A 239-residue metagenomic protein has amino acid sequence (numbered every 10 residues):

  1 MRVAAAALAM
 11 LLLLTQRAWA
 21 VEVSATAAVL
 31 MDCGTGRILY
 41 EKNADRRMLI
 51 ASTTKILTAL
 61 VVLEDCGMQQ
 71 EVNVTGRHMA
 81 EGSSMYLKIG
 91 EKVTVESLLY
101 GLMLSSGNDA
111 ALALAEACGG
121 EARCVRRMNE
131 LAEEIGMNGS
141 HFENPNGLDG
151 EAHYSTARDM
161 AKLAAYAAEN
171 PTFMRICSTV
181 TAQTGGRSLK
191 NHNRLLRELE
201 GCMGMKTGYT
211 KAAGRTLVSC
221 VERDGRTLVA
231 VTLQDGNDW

Functional and structural regions predicted by a protein language model:
M1-A4: Bacterial N-terminal signal peptides that target proteins for export
A6-T15: Bacterial N-terminal signal peptides
M10, G67, N237-D238: Alpha-helix capping and helix-coil boundary motifs
L11, W19-V21, V221: Sterically constrained small-residue positions within well-ordered secondary structures of folded domains
T15-R158, K162-P171: Active-site-adjacent loops and short helices of periplasmic peptidoglycan-processing enzymes
M137-H141, D149-W239: Domain-terminus/edge residues, biased toward the C-terminal soluble/receptor-binding domains of extracytoplasmic
